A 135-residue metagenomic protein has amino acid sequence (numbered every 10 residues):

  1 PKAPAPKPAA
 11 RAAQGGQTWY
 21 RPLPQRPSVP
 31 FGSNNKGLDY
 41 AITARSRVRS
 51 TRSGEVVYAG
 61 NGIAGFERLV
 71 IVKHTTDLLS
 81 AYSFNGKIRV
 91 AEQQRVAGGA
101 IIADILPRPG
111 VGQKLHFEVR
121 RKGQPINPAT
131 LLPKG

Functional and structural regions predicted by a protein language model:
P1-E67, I126: Surface-exposed, glycine-biased beta-strand/turn segments
Y20, R47-S50, A81, R89 (+2 more regions): Residue-level "contact hotspot" at macromolecular interaction interfaces
S28, E55-V57, G86, A103-L106: Conserved positions in beta-strands of structured domains
N35, A64, K87-I88, P133-K134: A short acidic/small-residue loop/turn micro-motif
T43, A59, T75-G99: Short histidine-centered loop motifs in beta-beta connectors
A44, R52, H74-T76, F84-G86 (+2 more regions): A mature extracytoplasmic/lumenal domain signature
A64-I71, L115: Short aromatic-glycine-enriched beta-strand elements
E92-G135: Conserved, short, structured surface segments that act as functional micro-motifs
